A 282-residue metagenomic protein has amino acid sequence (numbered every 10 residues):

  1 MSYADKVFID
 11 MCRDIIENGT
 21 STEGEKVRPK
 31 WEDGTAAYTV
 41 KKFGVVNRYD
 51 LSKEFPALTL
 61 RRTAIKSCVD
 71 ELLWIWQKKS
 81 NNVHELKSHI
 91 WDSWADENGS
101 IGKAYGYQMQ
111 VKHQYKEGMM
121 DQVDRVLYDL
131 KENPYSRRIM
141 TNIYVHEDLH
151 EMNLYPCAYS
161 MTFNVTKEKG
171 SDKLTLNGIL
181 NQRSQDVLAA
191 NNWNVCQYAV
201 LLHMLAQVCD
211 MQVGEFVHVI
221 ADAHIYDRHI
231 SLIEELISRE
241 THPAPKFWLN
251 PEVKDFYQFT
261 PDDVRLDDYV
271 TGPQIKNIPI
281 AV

Functional and structural regions predicted by a protein language model:
M1-V282: Terminal, non-catalytic protein-protein interaction segments that mediate quaternary/complex assembly
